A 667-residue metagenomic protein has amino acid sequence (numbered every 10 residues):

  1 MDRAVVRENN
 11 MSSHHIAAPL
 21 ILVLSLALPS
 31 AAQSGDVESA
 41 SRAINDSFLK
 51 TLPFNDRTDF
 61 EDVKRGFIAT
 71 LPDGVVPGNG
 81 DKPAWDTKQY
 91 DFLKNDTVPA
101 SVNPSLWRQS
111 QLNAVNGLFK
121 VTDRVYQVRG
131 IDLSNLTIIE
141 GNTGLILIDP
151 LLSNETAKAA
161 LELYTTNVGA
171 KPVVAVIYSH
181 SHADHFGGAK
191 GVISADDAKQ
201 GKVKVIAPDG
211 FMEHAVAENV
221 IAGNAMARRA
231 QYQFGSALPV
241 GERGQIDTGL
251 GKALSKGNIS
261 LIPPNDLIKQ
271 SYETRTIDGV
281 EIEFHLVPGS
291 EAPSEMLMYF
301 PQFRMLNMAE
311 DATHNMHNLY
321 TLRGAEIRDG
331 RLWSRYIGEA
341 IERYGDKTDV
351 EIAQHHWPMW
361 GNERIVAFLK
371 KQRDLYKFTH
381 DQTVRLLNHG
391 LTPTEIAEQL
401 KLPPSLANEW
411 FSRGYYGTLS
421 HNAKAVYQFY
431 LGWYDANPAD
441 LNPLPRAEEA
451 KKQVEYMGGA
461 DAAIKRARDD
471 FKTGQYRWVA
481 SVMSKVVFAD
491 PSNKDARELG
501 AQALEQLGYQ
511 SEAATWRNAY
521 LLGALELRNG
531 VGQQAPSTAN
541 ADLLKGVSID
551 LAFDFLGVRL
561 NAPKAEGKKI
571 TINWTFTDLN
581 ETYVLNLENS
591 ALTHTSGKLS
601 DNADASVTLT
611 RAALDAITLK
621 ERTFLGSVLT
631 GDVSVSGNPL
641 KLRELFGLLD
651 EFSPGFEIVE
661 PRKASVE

Functional and structural regions predicted by a protein language model:
G35-L49, M305, N315, R331-E395 (+3 more regions): Divalent-metal (often Zn2+) His-rich catalytic cores of metallo-beta-lactamase-fold enzymes
Q111-K171, M296-F300, R304-E310: Conserved beta-strand hairpin/beta-sheet module of binuclear metal-dependent hydrolase folds, prominently
K120, I206, M212-P288, S294 (+1 more regions): Metallo-beta-lactamase
T143-G144, N154-K204, V487: Active-site metal-binding motif and surrounding structural segment of the metallo-beta-lactamase
G144-I146, L152-N154, S260-D266, Y272-H389: Metallo-beta-lactamase
Q453-W478, V482: Alpha-helical segment of the N-proximal tetratricopeptide repeat
Q475-S481, F488, S492, Q502-E667: Feature captures hydrophobic
